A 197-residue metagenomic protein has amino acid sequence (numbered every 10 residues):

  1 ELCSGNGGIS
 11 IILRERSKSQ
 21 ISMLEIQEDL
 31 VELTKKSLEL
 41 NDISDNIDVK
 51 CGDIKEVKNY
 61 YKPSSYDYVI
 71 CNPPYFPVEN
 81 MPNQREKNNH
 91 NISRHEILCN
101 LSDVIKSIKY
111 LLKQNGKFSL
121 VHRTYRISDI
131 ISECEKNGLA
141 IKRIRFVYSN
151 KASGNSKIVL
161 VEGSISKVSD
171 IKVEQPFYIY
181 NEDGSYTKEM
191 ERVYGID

Functional and structural regions predicted by a protein language model:
E1-K62, Y68-C71, P77-P82: Conserved SAM/SAH cofactor-binding pocket of Class I
D53-K55, V147-N150, S166: Short, solvent-exposed coil/turn elements at secondary-structure transition points
K62, M81-N83, E133, S156-K157: Short aromatic-enriched loop/helix-cap "lid" or pocket-rim segments at secondary-structure transitions that line
P73-D103: Mobile active-site "lid"/loop adjacent to the S-adenosyl-L-methionine
F76, N137, S166: Phosphate/oxyanion-binding loops and surfaces in catalytic or ligand/nucleic-acid-binding neighborhoods
L98-S149, N155-S156: Conserved Class I SAM-dependent methyltransferase catalytic core
A152-D197: SAM/dcSAM-binding transferase cores
